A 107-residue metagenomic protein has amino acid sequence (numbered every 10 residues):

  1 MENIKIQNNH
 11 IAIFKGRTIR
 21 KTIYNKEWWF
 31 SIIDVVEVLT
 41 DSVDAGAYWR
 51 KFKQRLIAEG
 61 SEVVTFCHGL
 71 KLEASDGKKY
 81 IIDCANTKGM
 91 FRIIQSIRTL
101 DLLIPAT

Functional and structural regions predicted by a protein language model:
M1-T107: An anion-engaging/catalytic patch
